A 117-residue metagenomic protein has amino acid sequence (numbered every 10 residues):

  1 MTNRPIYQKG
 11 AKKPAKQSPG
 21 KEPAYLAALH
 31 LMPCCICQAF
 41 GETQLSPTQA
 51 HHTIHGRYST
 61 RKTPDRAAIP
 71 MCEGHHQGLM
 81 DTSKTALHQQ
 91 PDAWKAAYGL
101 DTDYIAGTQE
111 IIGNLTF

Functional and structural regions predicted by a protein language model:
M1-P47, H88, A93-D101, I105-F117: A boundary/linker detector
C35-I69, T82-T85: Histidine-centered nuclease catalytic patch
C72-H75: Zinc-coordinating Cys/His ligand positions in small cysteine/histidine-rich zinc-finger domains
L79: Di-metal (Zn2+ and/or Mg2+/Mn2+) metal-binding site signature of metallo-dependent hydrolases with the MBL/beta-CASP
